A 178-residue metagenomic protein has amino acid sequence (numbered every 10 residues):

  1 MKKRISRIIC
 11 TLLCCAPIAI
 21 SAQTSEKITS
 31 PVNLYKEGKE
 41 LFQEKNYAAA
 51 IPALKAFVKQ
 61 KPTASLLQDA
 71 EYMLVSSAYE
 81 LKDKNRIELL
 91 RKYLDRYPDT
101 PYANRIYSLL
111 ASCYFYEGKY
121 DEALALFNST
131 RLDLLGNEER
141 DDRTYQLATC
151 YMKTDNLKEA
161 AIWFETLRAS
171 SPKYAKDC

Functional and structural regions predicted by a protein language model:
K2-I5, I20-C178: Acidic, polar-rich low-complexity tracts and alpha-helical solenoid repeat scaffolds
I9-A19: Bacterial N-terminal signal peptides
